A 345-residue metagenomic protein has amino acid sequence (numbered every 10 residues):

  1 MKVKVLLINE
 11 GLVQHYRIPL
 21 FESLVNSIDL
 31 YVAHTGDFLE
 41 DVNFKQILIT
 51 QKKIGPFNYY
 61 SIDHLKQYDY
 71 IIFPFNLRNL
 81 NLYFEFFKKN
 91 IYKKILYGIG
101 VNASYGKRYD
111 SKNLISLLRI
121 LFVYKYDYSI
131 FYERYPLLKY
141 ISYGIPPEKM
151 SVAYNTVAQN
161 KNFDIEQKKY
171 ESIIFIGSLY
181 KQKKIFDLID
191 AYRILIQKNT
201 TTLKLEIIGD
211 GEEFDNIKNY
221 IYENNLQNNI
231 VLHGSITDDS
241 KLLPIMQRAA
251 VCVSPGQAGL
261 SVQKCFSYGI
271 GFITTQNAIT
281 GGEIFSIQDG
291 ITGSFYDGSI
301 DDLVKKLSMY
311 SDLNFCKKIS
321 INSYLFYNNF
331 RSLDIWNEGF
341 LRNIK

Functional and structural regions predicted by a protein language model:
L6, I165-I194, E206: Conserved donor-binding/catalytic core segment of Leloir-type glycosyltransferases
K94-N113, K125-Y128: A short, histidine- and acid-enriched strand-loop-helix "catalytic/donor-clamping" loop that lines the nucleotide-sugar
I120, Y124-F163, I230: Donor nucleotide-sugar binding/catalytic pocket of nucleotide-sugar-dependent glycosyltransferases
I217-I236: Nucleotide-activated donor-binding/catalytic signature segment of Leloir-type glycosyltransferases, i.e., the conserved
S235, T275, D289-D301, L307-N314: Conserved acidic donor-binding segment of nucleotide-sugar-dependent glycosyltransferases
P244-Q257, I270-G271: Acidic donor-binding loop of glycosyltransferase active sites
G271-T280: Short hydrophobic beta-strand element within catalytic cores of glycosyltransferases and related nucleotide-activated
S311-I344: A charged, aromatic-enriched C-terminal amphipathic alpha-helix characteristic of glycosyltransferases across folds
